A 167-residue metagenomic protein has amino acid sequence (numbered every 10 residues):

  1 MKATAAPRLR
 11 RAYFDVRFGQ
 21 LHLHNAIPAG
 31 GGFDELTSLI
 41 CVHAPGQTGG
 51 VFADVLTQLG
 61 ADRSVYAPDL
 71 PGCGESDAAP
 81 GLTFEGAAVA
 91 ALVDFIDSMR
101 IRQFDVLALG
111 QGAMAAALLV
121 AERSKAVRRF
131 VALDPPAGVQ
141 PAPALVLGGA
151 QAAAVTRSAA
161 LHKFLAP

Functional and structural regions predicted by a protein language model:
K2-L21: N-terminal cap/lid segment of alpha/beta-hydrolase-fold proteins
H22-E75: Conserved HGGG/HGGXW glycine-rich cap/lid loop of the alpha/beta-hydrolase fold
I27, Y66-L107: Active-site loop/oxyanion-hole signature of alpha/beta-hydrolase fold enzymes
S38, S64, Q103-D105, A126-R129: Structural signature of beta-strand start/N-cap positions in the alpha/beta core of ABC transporter nucleotide-binding
V51-A53, S76-L82, P141-P143: Conserved catalytic-core motifs of eukaryotic protein kinase domains, centered on the activation segment
D54, L118-E122: Active-site signature of alpha/beta-hydrolase-fold catalytic machinery across serine- and Asp/Cys-nucleophile hydrolases
A108-A116: Gly/Ala-rich beta-loop-alpha elbow adjacent to hydrolase catalytic centers
A121, F130-R157: Flexible "cap/lid" loop of the alpha/beta hydrolase fold
